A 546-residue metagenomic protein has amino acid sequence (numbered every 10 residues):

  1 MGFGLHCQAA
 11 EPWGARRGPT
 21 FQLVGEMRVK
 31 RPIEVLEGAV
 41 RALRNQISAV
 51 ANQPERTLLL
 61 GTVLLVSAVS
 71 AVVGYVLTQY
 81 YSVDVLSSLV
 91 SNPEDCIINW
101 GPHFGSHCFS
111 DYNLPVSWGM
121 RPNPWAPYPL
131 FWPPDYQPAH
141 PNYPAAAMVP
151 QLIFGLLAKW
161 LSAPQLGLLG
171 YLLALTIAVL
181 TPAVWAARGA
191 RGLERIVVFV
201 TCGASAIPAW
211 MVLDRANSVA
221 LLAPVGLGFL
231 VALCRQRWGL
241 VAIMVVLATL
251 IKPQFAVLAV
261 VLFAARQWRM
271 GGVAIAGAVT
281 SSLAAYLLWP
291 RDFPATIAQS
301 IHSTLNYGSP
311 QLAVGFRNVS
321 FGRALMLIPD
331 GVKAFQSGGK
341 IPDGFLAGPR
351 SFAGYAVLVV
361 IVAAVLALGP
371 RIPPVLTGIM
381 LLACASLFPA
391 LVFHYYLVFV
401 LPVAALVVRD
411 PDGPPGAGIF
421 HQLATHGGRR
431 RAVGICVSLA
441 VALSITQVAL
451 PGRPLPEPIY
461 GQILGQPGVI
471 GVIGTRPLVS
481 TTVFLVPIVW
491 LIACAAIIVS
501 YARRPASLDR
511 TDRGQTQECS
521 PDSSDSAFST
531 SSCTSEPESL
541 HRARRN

Functional and structural regions predicted by a protein language model:
G2-V231, W238-G239, R269-H394, D410-D412 (+2 more regions): Primarily membrane-embedded glycan-assembly and transfer machineries that use lipid-linked glycans
L221, Q254-A256, Y395-V398: Transmembrane helix boundary and interhelical junction motifs in multipass membrane proteins
Q236, M244-L247, V261-F263, W268 (+1 more regions): Internal alpha-helical transmembrane segments
G239-P253, V257-L262, L381-F388: Membrane-interface alpha helices of multi-pass inner-membrane proteins
V245, L397-V403: Hydrophobic core segments of alpha-helical transmembrane domains in multi-pass membrane proteins
L401-P402, P414-F420: Structured C-terminal portions of repeat-based eukaryotic scaffold domains
G418-A449, C519: Signature aromatic-anchored transmembrane alpha helix within multi-pass, membrane-resident enzymes that catalyze glycan
